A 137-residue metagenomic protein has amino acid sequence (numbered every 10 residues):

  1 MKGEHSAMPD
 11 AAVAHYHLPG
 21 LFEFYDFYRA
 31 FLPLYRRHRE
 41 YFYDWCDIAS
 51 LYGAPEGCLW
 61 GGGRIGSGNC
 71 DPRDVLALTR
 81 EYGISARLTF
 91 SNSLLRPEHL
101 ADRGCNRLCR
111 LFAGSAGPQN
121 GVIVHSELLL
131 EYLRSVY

Functional and structural regions predicted by a protein language model:
K2-Y16, Y25: N-terminal amphipathic alpha-helix/helix-capping segment at the start of soluble metabolic enzymes
P9, Y41-D44: Generic structural signal for beta-strand residues in well-ordered domains
L18-R39, C46-Y137: Active-site beta->alpha loop and helix N-cap motifs at the rims of alpha/beta catalytic domains
